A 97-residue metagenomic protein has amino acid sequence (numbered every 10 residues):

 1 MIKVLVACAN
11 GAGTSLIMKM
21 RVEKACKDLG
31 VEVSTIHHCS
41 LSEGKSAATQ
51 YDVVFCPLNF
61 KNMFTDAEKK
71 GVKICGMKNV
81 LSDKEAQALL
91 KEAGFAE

Functional and structural regions predicted by a protein language model:
I2-L41: Conserved active-site segments centered on acidic
T14, M63-F64: Glycine/Thr-rich phosphate-binding loops of Rossmann-like dinucleotide-binding domains
H38, C56, G76-M77: Structural signal for conserved beta-strand scaffold positions within catalytic alpha/beta enzyme cores
L41, L58-N62: Short, polar loop motifs at secondary-structure junctions
A47-T49: A short, aliphatic-rich alpha-helical micro-motif
D52: Conserved acidic residues
E68-K70: Short, structured coil segments at secondary-structure junctions
K73-E97: Ser/Thr/Gly-rich flexible loops in soluble cytosolic domains mediating phosphotransfer, phosphorylation
